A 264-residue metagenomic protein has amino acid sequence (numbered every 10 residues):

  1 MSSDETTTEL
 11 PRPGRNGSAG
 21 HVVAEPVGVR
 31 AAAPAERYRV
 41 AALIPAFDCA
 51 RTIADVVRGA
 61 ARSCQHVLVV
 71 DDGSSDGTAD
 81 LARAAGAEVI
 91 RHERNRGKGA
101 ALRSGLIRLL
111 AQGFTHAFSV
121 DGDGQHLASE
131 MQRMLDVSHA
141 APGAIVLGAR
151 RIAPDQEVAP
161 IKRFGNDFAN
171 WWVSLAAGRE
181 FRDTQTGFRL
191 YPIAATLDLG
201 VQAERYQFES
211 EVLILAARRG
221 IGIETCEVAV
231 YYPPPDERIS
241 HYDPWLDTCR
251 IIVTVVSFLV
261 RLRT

Functional and structural regions predicted by a protein language model:
M1-R37, A176-G178, V201-T264: Hydrophobic helical membrane-anchoring modules
E25-G28, A46-R62: Short, well-formed alpha-helical segments that are part of the catalytic scaffolds of diverse glycosyltransferases
Y38-I44, I53, A60, H66-V70: Hydrophobic targeting segments
A46, V70-D72, H92: Conserved sequence signature across two-component system core domains
R51-D55, D76-A85: Acidic helix N-cap motif at the loop->helix transition within catalytic regions of sugar-transfer enzymes
D71-A79, G124: A conserved acidic beta->alpha catalytic loop
R94-R96, A100-A111, H116, A128-Y206 (+1 more regions): Acceptor/aglycone-binding surface of glycosyltransferases and processive sugar-polymer synthases
